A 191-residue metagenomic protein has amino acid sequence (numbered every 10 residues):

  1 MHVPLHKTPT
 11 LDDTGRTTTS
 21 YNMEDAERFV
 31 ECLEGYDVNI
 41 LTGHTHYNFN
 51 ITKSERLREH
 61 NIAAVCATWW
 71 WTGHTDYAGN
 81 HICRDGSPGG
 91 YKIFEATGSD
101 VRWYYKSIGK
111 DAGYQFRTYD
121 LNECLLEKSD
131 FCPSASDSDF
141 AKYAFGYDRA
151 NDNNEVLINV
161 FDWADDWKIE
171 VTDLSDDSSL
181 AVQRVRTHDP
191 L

Functional and structural regions predicted by a protein language model:
M1-E24, D37-N39, D148, D166: Metal-dependent phosphoester/phosphodiester hydrolase catalytic core
M1-H2, T42-G43, N61, N159-V160: Short beta-strand segments
P4-K7, V30, W70, L157: Generic detector of bulky aromatic hydrophobic side chains
G15-D139: Conserved beta-sheet core of the metallophosphoesterase superfamily
P133-A135, F140-L191: Long, low-complexity serine/threonine/glycine- and acidic-rich segments characteristic of extracellular
